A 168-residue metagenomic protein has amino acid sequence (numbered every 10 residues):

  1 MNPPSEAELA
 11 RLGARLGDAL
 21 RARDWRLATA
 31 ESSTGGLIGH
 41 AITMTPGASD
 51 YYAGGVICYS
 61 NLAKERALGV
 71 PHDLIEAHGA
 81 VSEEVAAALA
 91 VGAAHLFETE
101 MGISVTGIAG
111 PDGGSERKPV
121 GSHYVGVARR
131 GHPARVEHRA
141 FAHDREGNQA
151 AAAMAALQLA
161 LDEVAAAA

Functional and structural regions predicted by a protein language model:
M1-A168: Short alpha-helical segments enriched in small residues
